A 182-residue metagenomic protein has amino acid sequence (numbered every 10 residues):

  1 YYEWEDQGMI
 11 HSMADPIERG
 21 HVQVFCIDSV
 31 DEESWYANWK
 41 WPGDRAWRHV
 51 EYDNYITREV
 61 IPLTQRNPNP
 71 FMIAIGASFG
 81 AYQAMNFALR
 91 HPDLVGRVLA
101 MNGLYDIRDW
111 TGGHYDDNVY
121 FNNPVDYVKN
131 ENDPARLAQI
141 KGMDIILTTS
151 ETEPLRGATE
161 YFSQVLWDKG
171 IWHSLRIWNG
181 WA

Functional and structural regions predicted by a protein language model:
Y1-A182: Non-catalytic cap/lid and distal C-terminal segments of serine-dependent acyl enzymes
